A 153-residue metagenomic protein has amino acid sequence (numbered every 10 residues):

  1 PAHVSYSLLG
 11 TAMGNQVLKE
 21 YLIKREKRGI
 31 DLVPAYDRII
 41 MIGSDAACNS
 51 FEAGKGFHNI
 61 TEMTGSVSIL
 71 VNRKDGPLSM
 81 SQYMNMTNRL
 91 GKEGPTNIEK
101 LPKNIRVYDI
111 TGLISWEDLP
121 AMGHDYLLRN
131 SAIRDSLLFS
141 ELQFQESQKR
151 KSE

Functional and structural regions predicted by a protein language model:
P1-S5, Y21-E153: Lipolytic serine-hydrolase domain surface
G10-G14, L18, I23: Gly/Ala-rich beta-loop-alpha elbow adjacent to hydrolase catalytic centers
